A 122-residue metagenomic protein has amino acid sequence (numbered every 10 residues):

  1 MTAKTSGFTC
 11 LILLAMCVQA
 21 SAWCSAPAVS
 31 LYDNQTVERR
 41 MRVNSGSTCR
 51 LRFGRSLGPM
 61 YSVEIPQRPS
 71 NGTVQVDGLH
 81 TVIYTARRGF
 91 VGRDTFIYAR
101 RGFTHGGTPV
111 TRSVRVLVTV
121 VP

Functional and structural regions predicted by a protein language model:
M1-F8: Bacterial N-terminal signal peptides that target proteins for export
A15-Q19: N-terminal signal peptide c-region/cleavage motif recognized by signal peptidases
A20-C24: Boundary at the C-terminal end of the N-terminal hydrophobic targeting segment
R42-T81: Surface-exposed or secretory-pathway low-complexity segments enriched in glycine-proline and Ser/Thr/acidic residues
T81-R93: Extracellular/luminal low-complexity segments enriched in Ser/Thr/Pro
G92-T104: A short beta-strand micro-motif common to beta-rich folds, especially ectodomain repeats
T104-P122: C-terminal edge beta-strand
